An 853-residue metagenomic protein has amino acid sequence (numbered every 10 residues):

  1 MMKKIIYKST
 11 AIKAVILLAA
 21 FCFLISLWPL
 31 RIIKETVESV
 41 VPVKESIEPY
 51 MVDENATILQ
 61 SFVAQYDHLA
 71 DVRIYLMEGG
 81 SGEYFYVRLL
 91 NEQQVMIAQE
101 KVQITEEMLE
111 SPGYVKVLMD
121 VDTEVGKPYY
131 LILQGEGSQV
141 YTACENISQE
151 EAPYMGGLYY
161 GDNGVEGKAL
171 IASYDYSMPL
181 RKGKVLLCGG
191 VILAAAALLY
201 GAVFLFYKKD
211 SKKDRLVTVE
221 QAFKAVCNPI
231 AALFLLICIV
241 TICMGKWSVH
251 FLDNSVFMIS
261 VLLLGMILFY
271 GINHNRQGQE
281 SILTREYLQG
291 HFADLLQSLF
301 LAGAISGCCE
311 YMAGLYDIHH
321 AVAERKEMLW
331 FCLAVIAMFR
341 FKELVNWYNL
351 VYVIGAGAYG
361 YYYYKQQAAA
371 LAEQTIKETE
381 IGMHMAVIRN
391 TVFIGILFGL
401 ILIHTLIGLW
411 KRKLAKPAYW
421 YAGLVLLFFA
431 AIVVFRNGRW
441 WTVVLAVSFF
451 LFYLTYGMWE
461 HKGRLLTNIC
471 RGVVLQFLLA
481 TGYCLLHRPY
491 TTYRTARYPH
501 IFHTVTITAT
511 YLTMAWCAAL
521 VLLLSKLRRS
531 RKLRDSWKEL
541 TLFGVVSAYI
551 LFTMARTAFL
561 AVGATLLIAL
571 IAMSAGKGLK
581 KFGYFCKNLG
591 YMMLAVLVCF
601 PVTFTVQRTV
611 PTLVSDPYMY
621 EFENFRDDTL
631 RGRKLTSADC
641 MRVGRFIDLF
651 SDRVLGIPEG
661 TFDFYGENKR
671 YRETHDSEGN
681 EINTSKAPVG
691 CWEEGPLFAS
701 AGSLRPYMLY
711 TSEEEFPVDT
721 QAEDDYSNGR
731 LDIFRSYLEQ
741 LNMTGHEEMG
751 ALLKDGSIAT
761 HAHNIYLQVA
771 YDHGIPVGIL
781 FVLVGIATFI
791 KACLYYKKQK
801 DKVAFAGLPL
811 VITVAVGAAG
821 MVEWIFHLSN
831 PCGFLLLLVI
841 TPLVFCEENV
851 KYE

Functional and structural regions predicted by a protein language model:
I6-E92, E106-G113, L118-P128, Q134-A194: Beta-sheet-rich sandwich/jelly-roll-like modules and their strand-loop junctions
P153-P179, T241-S248, C309-H320, G360-M385 (+2 more regions): Membrane-interfacial helix-loop-helix modules of multi-pass inner-membrane proteins that assemble, modify, or transport
A195-F204, V256-I267, L566-L567, P809-A819 (+1 more regions): Transmembrane alpha-helices of multi-pass inner-membrane enzymes
V219-E220, K224-I239, N764, H773 (+1 more regions): Loop-to-helix entry and N-terminal half of a specific, functionally important transmembrane alpha helix in multi-pass
A231, L235-I239, M258-I272, A293-C308 (+7 more regions): Alpha-helical transmembrane segments of multi-pass inner-membrane proteins
I239-F251, Y311-H320, Q366-Q374, Y766-H773 (+1 more regions): Membrane helix-loop boundary segments at the extracytoplasmic
W247-D253, D317-V322, V434-V444, T504 (+5 more regions): Helix-loop-helix junctions and helix-breaking kinks within/between transmembrane helices of multi-pass membrane
S637-T760, Y766, I775-V777: TM-adjacent membrane-interface loops and short helices in multi-pass inner/ER membrane proteins
